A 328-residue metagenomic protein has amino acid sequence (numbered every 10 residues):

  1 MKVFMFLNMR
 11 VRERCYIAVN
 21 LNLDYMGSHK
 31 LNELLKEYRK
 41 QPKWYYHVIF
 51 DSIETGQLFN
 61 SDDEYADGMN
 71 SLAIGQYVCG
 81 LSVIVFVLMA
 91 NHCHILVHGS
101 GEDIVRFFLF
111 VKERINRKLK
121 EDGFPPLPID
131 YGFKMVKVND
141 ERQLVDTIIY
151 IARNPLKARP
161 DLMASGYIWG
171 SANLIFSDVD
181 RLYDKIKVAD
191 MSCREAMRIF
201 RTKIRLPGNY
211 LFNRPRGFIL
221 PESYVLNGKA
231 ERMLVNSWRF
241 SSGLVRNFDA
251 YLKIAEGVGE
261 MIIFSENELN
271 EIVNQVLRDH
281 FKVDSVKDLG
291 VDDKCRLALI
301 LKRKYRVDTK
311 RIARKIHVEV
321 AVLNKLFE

Functional and structural regions predicted by a protein language model:
M1-V85, S100-E328: Short Pro-Cys-Gly-centered "Cys-loop" motif that presents a nucleophilic cysteine in a tight turn
N91-G99: Short beta-strand->loop micro-motif that forms the acidic, two-metal-ion catalytic signature in nucleotide-processing
